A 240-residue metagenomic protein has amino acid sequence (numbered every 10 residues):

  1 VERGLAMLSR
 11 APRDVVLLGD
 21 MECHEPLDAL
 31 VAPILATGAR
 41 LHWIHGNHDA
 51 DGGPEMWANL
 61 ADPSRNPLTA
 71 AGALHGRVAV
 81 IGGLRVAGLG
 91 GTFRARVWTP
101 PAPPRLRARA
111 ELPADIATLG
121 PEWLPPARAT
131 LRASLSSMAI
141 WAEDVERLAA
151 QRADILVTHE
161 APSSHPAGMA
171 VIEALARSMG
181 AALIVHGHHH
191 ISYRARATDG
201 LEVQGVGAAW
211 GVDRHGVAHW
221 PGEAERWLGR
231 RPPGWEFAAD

Functional and structural regions predicted by a protein language model:
V1-R3, E22-P26, I44-E55, V78-V80 (+4 more regions): Active-site environment of divalent metal-dependent phosphoester hydrolases
V1-T37, A50-D51, M56-W57, E143 (+1 more regions): N-terminal active-site segment of His-dependent metallophosphoesterases
V15-D20, R40-H48, A73-H75, L89 (+3 more regions): Active-site neighborhood of phospho(di)ester-bond hydrolases with catalytic His/Asp-centered motifs
L30-G38, V171-M179: Catalytic-core regions built around general acid/base machinery
A39-P103: A basic- and aromatic-enriched beta-loop-alpha substructure that forms the phosphate/nucleotide- and DNA/RNA-contacting
P67-G72, S136-I140, H165-A167: Short gly/ser/thr-rich secondary-structure transition/capping motifs
A79-G82, A174-R177, L183-H186, H190-D240: Binuclear metal-dependent phosphoesterase catalytic core
L84-V157: Active-site-proximal loop/helix segment associated with metal-binding centers of metalloenzymes
